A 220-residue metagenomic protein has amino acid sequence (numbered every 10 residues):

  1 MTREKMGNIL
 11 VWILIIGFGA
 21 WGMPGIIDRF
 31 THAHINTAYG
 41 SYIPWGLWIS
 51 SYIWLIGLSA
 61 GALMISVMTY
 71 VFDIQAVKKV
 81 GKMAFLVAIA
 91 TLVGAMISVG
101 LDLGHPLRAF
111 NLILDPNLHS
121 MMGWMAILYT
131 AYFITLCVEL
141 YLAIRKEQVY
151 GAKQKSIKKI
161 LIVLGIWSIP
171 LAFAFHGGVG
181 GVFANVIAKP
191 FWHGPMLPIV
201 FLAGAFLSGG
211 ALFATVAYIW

Functional and structural regions predicted by a protein language model:
M1-G61: N-terminal signal-anchor module of multipass membrane proteins
N8, I15-F18, A76, L114 (+2 more regions): Long, contiguous internal "core" modules enriched in hydrophobic/ aromatic residues
G17-I26, T37-S41, S66-T69, V93-I97 (+1 more regions): Short, mixed-charge, low-aromatic patches
P24-D28, I65, T69, L101 (+4 more regions): Membrane-water interface at transmembrane helix exits
G25-S50, L101-G123, A152-K155, V179-F201: Membrane-interface interhelical loops and short amphipathic "cap" helices that link adjacent transmembrane segments
I43-L107, M125-L128, T135: Membrane helical hairpin/interfacial module
